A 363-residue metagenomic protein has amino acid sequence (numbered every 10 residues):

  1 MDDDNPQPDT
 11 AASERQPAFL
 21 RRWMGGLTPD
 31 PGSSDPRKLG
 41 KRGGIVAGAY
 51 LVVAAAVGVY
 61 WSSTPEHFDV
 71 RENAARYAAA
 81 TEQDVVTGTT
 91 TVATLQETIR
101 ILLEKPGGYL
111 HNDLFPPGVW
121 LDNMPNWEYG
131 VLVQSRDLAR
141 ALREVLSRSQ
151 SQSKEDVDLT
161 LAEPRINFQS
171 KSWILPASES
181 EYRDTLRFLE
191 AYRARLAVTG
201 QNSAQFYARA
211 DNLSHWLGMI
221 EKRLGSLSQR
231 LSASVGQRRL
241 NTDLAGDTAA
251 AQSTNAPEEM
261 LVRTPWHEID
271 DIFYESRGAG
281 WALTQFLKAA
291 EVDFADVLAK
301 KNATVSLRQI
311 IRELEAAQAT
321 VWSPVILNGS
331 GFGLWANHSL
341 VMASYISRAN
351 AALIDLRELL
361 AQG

Functional and structural regions predicted by a protein language model:
M1-T28: N-terminal intrinsically disordered, acidic low-complexity segments at the extreme N-terminus
D2, E72-R76, D271-Y274, W281-G363: A cross-kingdom marker for long, charged
L27-R37: Cytosolic juxtamembrane amphipathic/interface segments immediately preceding and feeding into a transmembrane helix
G44-G58: Hydrophobic membrane-insertion alpha-helices, especially the h-region of bacterial N-terminal signal peptides
V57-R71: Hydrophobic single-pass membrane-insertion segments
E72-E181: N-terminal Sec/ER secretory leader and immediately downstream segment of secreted/extracellular precursors
D113-N123, Q169, P176, M260-D270 (+1 more regions): A cross-kingdom feature marking solvent-exposed beta-strand/loop segments within repeated, beta-rich binding/scaffold
Y182-I311: Extended amphipathic alpha-helical interaction segments
